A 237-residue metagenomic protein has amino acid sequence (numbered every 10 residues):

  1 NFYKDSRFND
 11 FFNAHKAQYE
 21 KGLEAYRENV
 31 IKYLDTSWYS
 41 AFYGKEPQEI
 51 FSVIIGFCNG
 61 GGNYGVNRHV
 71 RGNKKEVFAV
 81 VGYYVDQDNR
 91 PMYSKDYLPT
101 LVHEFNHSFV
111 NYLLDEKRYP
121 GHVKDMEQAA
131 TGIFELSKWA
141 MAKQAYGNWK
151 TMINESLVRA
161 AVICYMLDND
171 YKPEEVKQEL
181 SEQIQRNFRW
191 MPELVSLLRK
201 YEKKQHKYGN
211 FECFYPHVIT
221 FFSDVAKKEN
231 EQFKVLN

Functional and structural regions predicted by a protein language model:
H15-K75: Auxiliary, metal-adjacent structural segments of Zn-dependent hydrolase domains
E20-N29, D88-M92, D96, K143-W149: Second-shell loop/turn segments in exported
D35-W38, Y97, N154, W190 (+1 more regions): Stable alpha-helical elements in mature extracytoplasmic
N63-K95: Active-site scaffold of zinc-dependent metalloenzymes
K95-Y119: Active-site recognition of the HExxH zinc-binding catalytic motif
Y112-E182: Post-HExxH zinc-binding segment in Zn-dependent metallohydrolases
A160-N237: Pan-zinc metallopeptidase signature
